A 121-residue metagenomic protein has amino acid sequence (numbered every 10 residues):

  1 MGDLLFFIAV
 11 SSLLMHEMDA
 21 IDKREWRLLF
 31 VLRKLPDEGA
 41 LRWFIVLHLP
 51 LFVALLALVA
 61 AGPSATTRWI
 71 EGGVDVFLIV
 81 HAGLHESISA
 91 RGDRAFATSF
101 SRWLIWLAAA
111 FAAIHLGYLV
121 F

Functional and structural regions predicted by a protein language model:
F7-R24: N-terminal signal-anchor/start-transfer transmembrane helix
A20-E38, I88: Cytosolic, membrane-interface loops and tails of multi-pass inner-membrane proteins
R33-L51, S101: A loop-to-helix transmembrane entry motif
G39, T98-A113: Small-residue-rich segments of transmembrane alpha-helices in multi-pass membrane proteins, especially helix faces
W43-A57, W106-A112: Core segments of transmembrane alpha-helices that mediate helix-helix packing or line hydrophobic substrate/ligand
L49-H81: Short alpha-helical packing/oligomerization segments
S64-R68, G83-F100, V120-F121: Membrane-helix boundary connector in multi-pass membrane proteins
A113-F121: Juxtamembrane boundary at the C-terminal end of a transmembrane helix
